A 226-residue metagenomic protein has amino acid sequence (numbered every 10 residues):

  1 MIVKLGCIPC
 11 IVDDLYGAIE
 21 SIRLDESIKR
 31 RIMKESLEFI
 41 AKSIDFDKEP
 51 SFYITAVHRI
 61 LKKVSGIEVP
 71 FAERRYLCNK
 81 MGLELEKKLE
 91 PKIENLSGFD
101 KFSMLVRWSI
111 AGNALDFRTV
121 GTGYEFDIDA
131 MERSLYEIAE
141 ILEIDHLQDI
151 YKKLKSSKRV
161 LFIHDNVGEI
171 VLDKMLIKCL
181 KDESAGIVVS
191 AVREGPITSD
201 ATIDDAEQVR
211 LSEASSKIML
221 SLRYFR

Functional and structural regions predicted by a protein language model:
I2-R159: Electropositive, gly/pro-rich neighborhoods at or near active sites that engage anionic ligands
C78-N79, Y224-R226: Extended alpha-helical regions
D145, V171-L172: Residues that form or flank phosphate/diphosphate-binding pockets in enzymes that use nucleotide phosphates
S156-L161, S184-V188: Short, surface-exposed connector motifs at secondary-structure boundaries
V160-V171: Short, glycine-rich nucleotide/cofactor-binding loops
L172-F225: Redox- and metal-dependent alpha/beta enzyme cores, enriched for Fe-S-associated oxidoreductases and cofactor-handling
